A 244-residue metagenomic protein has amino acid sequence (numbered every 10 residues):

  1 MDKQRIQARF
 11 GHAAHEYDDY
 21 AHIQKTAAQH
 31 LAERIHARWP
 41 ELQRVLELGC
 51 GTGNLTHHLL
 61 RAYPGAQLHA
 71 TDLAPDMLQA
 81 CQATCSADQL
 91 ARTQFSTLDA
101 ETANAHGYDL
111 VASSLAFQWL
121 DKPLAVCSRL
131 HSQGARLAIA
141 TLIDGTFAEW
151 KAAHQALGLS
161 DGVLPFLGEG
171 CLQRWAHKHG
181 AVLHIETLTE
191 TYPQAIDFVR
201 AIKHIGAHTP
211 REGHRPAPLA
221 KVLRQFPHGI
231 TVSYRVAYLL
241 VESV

Functional and structural regions predicted by a protein language model:
M1-H15: N-terminal, positively charged/glycine-rich alpha-helical extensions of SAM-dependent methyltransferases
H22-E41: Conserved alpha-helix/loop element of class I SAM-dependent methyltransferases that forms part of the SAM/SAH-binding
L46-T102: Class I SAM-dependent methyltransferase SAM/SAH-binding core
T52-N54, V182-V244: Conserved Class I S-adenosyl-L-methionine
A103-V111: A short acidic, Gly/Pro-enriched loop at the edge of an enzyme's catalytic core that lines a small-molecule cofactor
L110-K122: A short SAM/SAH-binding and catalytic strip from SAM-dependent methyltransferases
L124-R136: A short glycine-rich, Lys/Arg-flanked "PGG" loop and its adjoining helix->strand segment in the class I
R136-Q194, H208-P216: Conserved catalytic/acceptor-binding region of the Class I
